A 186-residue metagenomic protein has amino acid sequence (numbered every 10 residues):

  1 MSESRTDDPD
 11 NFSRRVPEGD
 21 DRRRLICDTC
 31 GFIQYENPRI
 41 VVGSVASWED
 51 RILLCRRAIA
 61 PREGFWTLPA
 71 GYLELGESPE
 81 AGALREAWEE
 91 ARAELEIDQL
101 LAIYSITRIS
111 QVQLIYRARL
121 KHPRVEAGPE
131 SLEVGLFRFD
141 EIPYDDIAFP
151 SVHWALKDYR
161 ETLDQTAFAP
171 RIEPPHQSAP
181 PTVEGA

Functional and structural regions predicted by a protein language model:
M1-R62, Y72-E89, A93-R124, Q165-A186: N-terminal leader/linker segments that precede catalytic domains of diphosphate-processing enzymes
P61-G64, G135: A short local loop/turn or secondary-structure capping micro-motif enriched for an aromatic residue
T67-L68: Glycine-rich active-site/cofactor-binding loop and its immediate structural neighborhood
A127-D158: NUDIX/MutT-family hydrolases
K157-Y159, D164-Q165: C-terminal terminal-structure detector
